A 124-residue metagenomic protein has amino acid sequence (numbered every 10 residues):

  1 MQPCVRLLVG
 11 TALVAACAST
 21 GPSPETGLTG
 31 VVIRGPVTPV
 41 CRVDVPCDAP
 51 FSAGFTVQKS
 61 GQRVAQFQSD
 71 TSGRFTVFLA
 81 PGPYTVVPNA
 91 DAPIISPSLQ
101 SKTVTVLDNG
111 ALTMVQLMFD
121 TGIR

Functional and structural regions predicted by a protein language model:
M1-L8: Bacterial N-terminal signal peptides that target proteins for export
A15-A16: C-terminal motif of bacterial Sec signal peptides marking the signal peptidase cleavage site
T20-D44, T121-R124: A short, Gly/Thr-enriched small/hydrophobic beta-strand-prone motif that recurs across taxa
G30, S69-V77: Glycine-centered loop-to-beta-strand initiation motif
R34-S60: Short, ordered, surface-exposed loop/turn motifs in non-cytosolic proteins
S60-S72: Short, acidic Ser/Thr/Gly-rich low-complexity loop/linker segments typical of extracellular and cell-surface proteins
G82-P93: A short, solvent-exposed beta-strand micro-motif common in secreted/extracellular proteins
D91-Q116: Structured interaction patches on ligand/partner-binding surfaces of diverse proteins
